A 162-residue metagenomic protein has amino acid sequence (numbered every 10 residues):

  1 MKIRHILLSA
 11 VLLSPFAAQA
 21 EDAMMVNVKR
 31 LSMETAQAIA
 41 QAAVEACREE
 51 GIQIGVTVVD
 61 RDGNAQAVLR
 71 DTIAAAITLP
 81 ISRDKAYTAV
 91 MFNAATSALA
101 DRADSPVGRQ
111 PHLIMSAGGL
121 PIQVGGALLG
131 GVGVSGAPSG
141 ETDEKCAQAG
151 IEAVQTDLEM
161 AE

Functional and structural regions predicted by a protein language model:
M1-L7: Bacterial N-terminal signal peptides that target proteins for export
L8-L12: Hydrophobic helical h-region of N-terminal Sec-dependent signal peptides in bacterial secretory/periplasmic proteins
F16-A20: Sec/Tat signal peptide C-region and signal peptidase I cleavage site
E21-E162: Flexible, solvent-exposed loop/hinge segments and secondary-structure transition points
